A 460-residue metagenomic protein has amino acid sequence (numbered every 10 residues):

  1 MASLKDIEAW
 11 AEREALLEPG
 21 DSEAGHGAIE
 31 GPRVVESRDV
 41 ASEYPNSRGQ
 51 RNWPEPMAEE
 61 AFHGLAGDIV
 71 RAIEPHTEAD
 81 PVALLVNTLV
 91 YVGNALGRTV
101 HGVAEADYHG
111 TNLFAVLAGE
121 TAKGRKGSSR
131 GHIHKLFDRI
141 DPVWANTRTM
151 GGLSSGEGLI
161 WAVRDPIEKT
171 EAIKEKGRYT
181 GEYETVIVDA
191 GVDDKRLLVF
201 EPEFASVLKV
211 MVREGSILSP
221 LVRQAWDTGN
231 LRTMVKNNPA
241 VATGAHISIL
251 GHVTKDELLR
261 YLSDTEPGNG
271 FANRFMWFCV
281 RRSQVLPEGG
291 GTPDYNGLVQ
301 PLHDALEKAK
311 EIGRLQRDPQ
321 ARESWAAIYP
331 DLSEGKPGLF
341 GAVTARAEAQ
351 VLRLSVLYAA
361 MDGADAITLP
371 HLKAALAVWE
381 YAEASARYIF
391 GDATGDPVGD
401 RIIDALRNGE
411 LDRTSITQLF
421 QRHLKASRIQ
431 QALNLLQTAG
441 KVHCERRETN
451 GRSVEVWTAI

Functional and structural regions predicted by a protein language model:
M1-H26: N-terminal acidic, proline/glycine-rich, low-complexity intrinsically disordered segments
G20-I460: Phosphate-handling catalytic cores of nucleic-acid transaction enzymes
